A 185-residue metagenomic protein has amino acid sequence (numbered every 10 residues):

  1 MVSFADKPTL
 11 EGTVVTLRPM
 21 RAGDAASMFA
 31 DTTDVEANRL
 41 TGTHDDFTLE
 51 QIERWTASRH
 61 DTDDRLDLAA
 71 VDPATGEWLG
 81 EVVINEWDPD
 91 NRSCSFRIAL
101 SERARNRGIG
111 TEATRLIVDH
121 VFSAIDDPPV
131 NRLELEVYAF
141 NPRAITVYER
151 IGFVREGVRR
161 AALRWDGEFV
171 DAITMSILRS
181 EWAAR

Functional and structural regions predicted by a protein language model:
M1-R103, A124-D127, F169, I177-R185: GNAT-family acyltransferases
L17, M28, I117, Y148-F153 (+1 more regions): Hydrophobic packing within well-folded, soluble alpha/beta domains
S27, S95, A99, E112 (+3 more regions): Amphipathic alpha-helical recognition patches that constitute DNA-binding helices
G80, N141, G152, G167: Conserved phosphate-binding and hydrolysis motifs of nucleotide-dependent enzymes
R105, H120, E134-I145, A162-D166: Conserved beta-strand-loop-alpha-helix junction that forms the acyl-donor binding cleft
N106-S123, I145-R150: Conserved acetyl-CoA-binding loop-helix of GNAT-fold acetyltransferases
R132-V137, V154-T174: Conserved catalytic-core motifs of GNAT/GCN5-like acyltransferases
